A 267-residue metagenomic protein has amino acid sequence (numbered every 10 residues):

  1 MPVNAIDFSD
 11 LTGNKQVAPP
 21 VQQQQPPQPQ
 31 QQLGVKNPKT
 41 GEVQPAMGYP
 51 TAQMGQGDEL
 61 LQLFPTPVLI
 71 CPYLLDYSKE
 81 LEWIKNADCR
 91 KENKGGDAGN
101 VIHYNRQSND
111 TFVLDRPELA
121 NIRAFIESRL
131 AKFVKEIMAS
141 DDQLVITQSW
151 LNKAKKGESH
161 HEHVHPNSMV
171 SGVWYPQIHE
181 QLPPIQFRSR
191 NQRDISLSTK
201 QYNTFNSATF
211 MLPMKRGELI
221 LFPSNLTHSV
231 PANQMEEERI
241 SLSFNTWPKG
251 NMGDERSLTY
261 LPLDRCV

Functional and structural regions predicted by a protein language model:
V3-T12: Short linear clamp-binding motif
N14-V35, T40-M54: Acidic, proline-/serine-/threonine-rich low-complexity intrinsically disordered repeat tracts
P50-M138, S159, P262: Non-heme Fe(II)/2-oxoglutarate
P117-T147, K155-M169, P176-E180: Active-site region of the double-stranded beta-helix
N152-L221, N251-Y260: Catalytic core of non-heme Fe(II) oxygenases with the double-stranded beta-helix
H160-H163, H228-M235: Short beta-strand His + acidic residue motifs that chelate non-heme Fe in jelly-roll/DSBH and cupin folds
E238-R239, T246-V267: Non-heme Fe(II)/2-oxoglutarate
